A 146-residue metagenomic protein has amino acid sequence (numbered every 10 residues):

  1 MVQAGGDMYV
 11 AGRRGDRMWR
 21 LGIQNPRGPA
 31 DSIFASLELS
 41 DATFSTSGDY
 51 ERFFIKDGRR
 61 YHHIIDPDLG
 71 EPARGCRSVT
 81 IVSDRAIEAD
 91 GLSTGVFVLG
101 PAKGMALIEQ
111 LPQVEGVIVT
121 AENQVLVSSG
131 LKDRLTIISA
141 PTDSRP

Functional and structural regions predicted by a protein language model:
M1-P146: Mature catalytic core of soluble alpha/beta enzymes
